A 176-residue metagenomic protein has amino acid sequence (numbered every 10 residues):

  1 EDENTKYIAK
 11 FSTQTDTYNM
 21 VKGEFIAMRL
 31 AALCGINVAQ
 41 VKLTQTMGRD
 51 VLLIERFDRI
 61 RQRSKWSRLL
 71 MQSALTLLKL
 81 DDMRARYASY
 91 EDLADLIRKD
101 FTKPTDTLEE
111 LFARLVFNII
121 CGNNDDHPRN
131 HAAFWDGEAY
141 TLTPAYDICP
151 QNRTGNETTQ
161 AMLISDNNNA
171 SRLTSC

Functional and structural regions predicted by a protein language model:
E1-P128, A132-C176: Anionic ligand-binding catalytic core segments
